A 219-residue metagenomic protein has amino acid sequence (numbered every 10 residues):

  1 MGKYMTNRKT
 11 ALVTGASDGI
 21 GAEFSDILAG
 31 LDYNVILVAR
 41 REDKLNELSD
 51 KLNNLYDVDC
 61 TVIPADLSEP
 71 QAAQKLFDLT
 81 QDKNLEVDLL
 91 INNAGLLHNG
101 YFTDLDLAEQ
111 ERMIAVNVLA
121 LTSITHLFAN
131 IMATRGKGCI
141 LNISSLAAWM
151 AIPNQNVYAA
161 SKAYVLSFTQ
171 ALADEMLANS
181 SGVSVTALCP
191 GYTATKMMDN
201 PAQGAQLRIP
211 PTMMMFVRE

Functional and structural regions predicted by a protein language model:
S17-D18: Conserved glycine-rich cofactor-binding loop
L31-L48: Conserved glycine-rich Rossmann-like NAD(P)H-binding loop of the short-chain dehydrogenase/reductase
E42-D43, P64-K75, L107: The beta1-alpha1 cofactor-binding region of Rossmann-like NAD(H)/NADP(H)-dependent oxidoreductases
Y101-F102, E109-R112: Substrate-binding pocket helix/loop in short-chain dehydrogenase/reductase
T125, S161: Active-site helix of classical SDR
S145: Residue(s) in the substrate-gating loop at a strand-loop-helix junction that position the organic substrate next
D174-E219: SDR active-site lid
